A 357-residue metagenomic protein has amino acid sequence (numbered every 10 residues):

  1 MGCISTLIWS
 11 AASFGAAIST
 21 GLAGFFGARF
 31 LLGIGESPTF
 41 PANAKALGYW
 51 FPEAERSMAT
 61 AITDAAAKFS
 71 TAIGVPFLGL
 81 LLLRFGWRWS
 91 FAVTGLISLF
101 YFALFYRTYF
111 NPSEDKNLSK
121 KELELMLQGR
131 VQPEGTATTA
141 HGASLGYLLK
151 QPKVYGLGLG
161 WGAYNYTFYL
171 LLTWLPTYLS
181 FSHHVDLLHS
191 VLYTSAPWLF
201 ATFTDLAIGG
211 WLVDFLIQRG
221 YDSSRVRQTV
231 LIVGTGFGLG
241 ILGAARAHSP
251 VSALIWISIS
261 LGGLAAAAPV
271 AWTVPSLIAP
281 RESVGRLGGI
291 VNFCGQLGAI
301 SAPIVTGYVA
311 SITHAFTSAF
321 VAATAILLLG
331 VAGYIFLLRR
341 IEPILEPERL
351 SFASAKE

Functional and structural regions predicted by a protein language model:
M1-F14, R225-L242: Structural signature of the two symmetry-related core transmembrane helices
I8, A12-G15, A23-L31, S252-I259: Paired small-residue
A12, I18-G24, G35, P52 (+3 more regions): Helix-breaking motifs and short loop linkers at transmembrane-helix boundaries and internal kinks in secondary membrane
A28-F69: Cytoplasmic helix-loop-helix junction between adjacent transmembrane helices in 12-TM secondary transporters
T63, A67-K116: Helix-loop-helix hairpin linking two adjacent transmembrane segments in secondary transporters
K116-T139, Y221, L338-E357: Intrinsic disorder in cytosolic terminal tails and internal cytosolic loops of multi-pass membrane transporters
Y147-A207, G263-A268, W272, A302: Extracytoplasmic gate region of multi-pass secondary transporters
S276-T313: A late C-terminal transmembrane helix in Major Facilitator Superfamily
